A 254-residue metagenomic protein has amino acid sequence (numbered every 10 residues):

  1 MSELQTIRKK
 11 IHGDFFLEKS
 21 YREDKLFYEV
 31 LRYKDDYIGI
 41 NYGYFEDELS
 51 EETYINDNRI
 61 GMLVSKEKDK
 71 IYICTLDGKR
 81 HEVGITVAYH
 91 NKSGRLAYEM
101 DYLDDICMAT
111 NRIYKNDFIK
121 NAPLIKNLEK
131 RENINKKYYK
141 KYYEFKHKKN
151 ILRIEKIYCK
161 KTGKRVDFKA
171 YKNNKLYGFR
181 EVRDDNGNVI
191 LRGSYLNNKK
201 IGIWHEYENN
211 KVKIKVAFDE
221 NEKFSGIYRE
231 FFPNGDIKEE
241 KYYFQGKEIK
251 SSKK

Functional and structural regions predicted by a protein language model:
M1-K254: Glycine/tyrosine- and acidic-biased, solvent-exposed loop/turn segments at the edges of beta-strands
